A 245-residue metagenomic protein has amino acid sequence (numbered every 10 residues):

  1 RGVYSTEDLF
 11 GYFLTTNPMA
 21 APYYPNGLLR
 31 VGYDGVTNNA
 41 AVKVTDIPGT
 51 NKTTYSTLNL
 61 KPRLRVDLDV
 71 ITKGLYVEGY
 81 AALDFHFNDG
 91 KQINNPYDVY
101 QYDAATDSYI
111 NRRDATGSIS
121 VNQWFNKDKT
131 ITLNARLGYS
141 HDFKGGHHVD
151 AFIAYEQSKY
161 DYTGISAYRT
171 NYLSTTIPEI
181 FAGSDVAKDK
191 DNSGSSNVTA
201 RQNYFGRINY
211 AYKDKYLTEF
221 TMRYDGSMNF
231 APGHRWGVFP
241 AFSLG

Functional and structural regions predicted by a protein language model:
R1-A40, G49-S56, N126-D128, S140-S166: Flexible loop and strand-edge segments within Gram-negative outer membrane beta-barrel domains
R1-V3, T54-F143, T199-G245: Surface-exposed extracellular loop regions of Gram-negative outer-membrane beta-barrel proteins
Y4-D8, A20-Y23, V66, K73 (+3 more regions): Charged, low-complexity, helix/coiled-coil-prone segments
F10-N39, N95-G117, D161-D191: Surface-exposed loop/turn segments flanking beta-strands in extracellular/periplasmic regions
A40-D46, M222, A241: A signal for specific C-terminal beta-sheet/loop modules enriched in small/flexible residues with GP/PG/PP motifs
A41-I47, S184-F205: Outer-membrane beta-barrel signature, preferentially recognizing the C-terminal barrel domain of Gram-negative
I47-P48, S120-Q123, D191-G194, M228: Residues at structural and domain junctions
T72, K144, Y168-R169, L173-S174 (+3 more regions): Generic, ordered loop/turn and secondary-structure boundary motif
